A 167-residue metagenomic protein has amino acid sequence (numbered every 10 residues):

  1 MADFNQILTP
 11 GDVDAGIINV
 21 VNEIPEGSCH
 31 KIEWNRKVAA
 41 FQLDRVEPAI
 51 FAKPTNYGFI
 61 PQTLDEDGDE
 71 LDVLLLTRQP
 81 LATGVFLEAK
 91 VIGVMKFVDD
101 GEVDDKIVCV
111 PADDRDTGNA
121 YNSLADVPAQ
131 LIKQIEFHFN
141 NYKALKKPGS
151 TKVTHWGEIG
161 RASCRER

Functional and structural regions predicted by a protein language model:
M1-R165: Hydrophobic N-terminal alpha-helices or hydrophobic patches in metabolic proteins across all domains of life
